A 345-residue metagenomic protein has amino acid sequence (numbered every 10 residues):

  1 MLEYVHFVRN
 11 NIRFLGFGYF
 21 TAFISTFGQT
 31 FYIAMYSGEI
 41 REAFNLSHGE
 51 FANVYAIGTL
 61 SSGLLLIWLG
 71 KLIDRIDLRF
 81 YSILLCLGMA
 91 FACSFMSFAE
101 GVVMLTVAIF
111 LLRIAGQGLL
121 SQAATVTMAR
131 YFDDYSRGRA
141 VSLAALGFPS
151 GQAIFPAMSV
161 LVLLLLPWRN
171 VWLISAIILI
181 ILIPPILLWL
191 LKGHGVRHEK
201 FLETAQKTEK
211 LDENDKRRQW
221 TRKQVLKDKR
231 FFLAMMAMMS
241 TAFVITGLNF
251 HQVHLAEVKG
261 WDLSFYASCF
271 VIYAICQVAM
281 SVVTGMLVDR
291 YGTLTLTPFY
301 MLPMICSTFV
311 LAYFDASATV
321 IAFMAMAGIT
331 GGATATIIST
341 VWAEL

Functional and structural regions predicted by a protein language model:
R13-H48, L66-L69, L248-V253: Extracytoplasmic
F23, V103-L119, M239, T319-A333: Hydrophobic core of transmembrane alpha-helices in multi-pass small-molecule transporters, especially MFS/SLC-type
Q29, I33-I40, K223-T284: Extracytoplasmic gate region of multi-pass secondary transporters
A56-K71, V271-V283: Central cavity-lining transmembrane alpha-helices of secondary-active solute carriers, predominantly the Major
L64-V102: Conserved MFS/SLC helix-loop-helix module at the cytosolic interface between two early adjacent transmembrane helices
G118-F132, A333-L345: Intracellular juxtamembrane helix-capping segments at the cytosolic ends of symmetry-related transmembrane helices
A144, F148-G195: Helix-loop-helix hairpin linking two adjacent transmembrane segments in secondary transporters
V271-V341: C-terminal transmembrane helical hairpin of 12-TM major facilitator-type secondary transporters
